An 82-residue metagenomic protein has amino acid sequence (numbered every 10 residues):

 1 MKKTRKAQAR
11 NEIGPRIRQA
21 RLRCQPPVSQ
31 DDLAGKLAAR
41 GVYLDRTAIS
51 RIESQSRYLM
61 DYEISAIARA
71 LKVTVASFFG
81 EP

Functional and structural regions predicted by a protein language model:
M1-P26, A76: A short, Lys/Arg-rich alpha-helix, primarily the initiator
P15, D31, T47, D61-I64: Short alpha-helical elements of helix-turn-helix
R16, A20, K36-R40, A70: Generic non-transmembrane alpha-helical segments
P26-R51: Short alpha-helical DNA-recognition segment
K36, S56, M60-S77: DNA major-groove recognition helix of helix-turn-helix/homeodomain DNA-binding modules
R40, S56, E81-P82: The DNA-recognition helices of helix-turn-helix-type DNA-binding domains
R51, G80-E81: Phosphate-coordinating loops and pocket residues in cytosolic domains that bind phosphorylated ligands
